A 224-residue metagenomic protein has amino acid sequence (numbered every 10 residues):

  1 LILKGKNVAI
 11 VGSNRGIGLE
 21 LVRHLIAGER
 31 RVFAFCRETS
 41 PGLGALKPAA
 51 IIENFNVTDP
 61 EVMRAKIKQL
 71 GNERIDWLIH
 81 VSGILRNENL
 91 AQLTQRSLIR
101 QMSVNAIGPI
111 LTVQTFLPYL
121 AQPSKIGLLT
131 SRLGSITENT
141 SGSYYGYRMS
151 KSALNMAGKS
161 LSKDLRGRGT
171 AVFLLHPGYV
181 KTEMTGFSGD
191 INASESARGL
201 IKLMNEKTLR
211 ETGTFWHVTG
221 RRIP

Functional and structural regions predicted by a protein language model:
V8-G12: Conserved N-terminal Rossmann-fold NAD(P)-binding element of oxidoreductases
N14, G18-R23: N-terminal Rossmann NAD(P)H-binding glycine-rich loop of SDR-like oxidoreductase domains
G28-L43: Conserved glycine-rich Rossmann-like NAD(P)H-binding loop of the short-chain dehydrogenase/reductase
K47-E61: Rossmann-fold cofactor-recognition segment
I84, N89-M102, I110, K125-R166: Catalytic loop of short-chain dehydrogenase/reductase
L174-L175, G186-P224: C-terminal helical subdomain
P177-E183: Short, flexible catalytic-loop segment of classical short-chain dehydrogenase/reductase
